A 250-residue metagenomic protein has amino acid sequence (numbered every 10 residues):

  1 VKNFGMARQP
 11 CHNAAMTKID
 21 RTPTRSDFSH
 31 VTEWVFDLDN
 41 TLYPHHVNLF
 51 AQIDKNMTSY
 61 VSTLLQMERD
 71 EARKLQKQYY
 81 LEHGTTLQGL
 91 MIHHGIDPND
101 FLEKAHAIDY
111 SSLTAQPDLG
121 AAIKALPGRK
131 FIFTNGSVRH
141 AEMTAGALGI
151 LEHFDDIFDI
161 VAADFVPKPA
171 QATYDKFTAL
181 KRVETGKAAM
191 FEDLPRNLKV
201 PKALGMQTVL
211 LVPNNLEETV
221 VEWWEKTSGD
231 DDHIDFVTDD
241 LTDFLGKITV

Functional and structural regions predicted by a protein language model:
K2-F4, R8-V31, K124, S137-V138 (+1 more regions): Asp-based, Mg2+/Mn2+-dependent phosphohydrolase catalytic module
K18-F36, T41-G120, R139: N-terminal helical cap/lid subdomain that shapes the substrate entry/recognition surface in HAD-like hydrolases
P44, I132-T134, L210: Hydrophobic residues in well-ordered beta-strands that form the structural core
V47, Q76-K77, F131, A163-D164 (+1 more regions): A generic secondary-structure micro-motif detector that highlights 1-2 residue hydrophobic/ambivalent hotspots embedded
E68-R69, P98, K130, E152-F154 (+1 more regions): Secondary-structure boundary/capping signal
I96, G128, M206: Short phosphate-binding/catalytic loops that engage adenosine nucleotides
A115, F133, V166: Residue-level marker of regulatory loop/turn positions in helix-turn-helix DNA-binding domains and in histidine
I123, R129-F131: Internal catalytic-core helix/loop-beta-alpha segment that presents or stabilizes conserved functional determinants
